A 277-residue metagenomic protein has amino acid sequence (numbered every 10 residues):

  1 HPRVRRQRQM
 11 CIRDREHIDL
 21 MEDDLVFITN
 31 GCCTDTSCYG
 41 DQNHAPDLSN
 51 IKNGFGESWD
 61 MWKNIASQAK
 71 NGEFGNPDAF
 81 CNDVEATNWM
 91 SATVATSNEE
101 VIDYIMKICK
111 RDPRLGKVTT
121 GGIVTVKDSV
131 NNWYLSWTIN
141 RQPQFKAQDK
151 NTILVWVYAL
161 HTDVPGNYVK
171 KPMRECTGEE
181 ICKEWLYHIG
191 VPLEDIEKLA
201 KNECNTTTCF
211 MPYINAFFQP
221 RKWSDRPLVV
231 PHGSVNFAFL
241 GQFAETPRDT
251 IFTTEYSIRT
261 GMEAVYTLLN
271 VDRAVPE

Functional and structural regions predicted by a protein language model:
H1-I12: Single conserved hydrophobic/aromatic residue that forms the stacking wall/gate of nucleotide- or nucleobase-binding
D14-R15, N50: Alpha-helix termini
R15-L25: Core beta-strand elements of the Rossmann-like FAD/NAD(P) dinucleotide-binding domain in flavoenzyme oxidoreductases
D23-N30, T34-T260, Y266-E277: C-terminal segments that line or cap access tunnels to active or ligand-binding sites in enzymes and enzyme-associated
